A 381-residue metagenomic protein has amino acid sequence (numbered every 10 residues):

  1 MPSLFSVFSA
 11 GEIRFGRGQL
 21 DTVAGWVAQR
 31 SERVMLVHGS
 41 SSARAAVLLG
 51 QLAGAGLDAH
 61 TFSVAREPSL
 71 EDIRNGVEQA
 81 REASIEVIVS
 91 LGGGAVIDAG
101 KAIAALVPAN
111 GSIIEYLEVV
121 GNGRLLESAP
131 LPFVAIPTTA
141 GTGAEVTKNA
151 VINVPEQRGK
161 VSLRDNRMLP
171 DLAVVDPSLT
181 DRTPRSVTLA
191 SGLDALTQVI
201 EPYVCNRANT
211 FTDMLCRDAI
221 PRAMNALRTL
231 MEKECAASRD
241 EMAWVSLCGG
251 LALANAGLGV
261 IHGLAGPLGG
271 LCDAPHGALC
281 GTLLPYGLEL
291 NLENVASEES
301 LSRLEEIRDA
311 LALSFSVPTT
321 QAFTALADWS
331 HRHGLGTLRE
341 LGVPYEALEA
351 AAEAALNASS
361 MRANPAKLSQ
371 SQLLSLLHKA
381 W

Functional and structural regions predicted by a protein language model:
M1-V87: ATP/NTP phosphate-donor binding region
E71-S178: Glycine/threonine-rich beta-strand-loop-alpha-helix active-site module that forms ligand/phosphate-binding
G141, L247-C280, A358-R362: Glycine-rich phosphate/pyrophosphate-binding beta-alpha loops
N149-A256: Carboxylate- and glycine-rich phosphate/diphosphate-binding segment that chelates Mg2+/Mn2+
N206-L215, L230-E241, A256-I261, E298 (+4 more regions): Flexible, glycine/charged-enriched surface loops at secondary-structure junctions
L271-A347: Gly/Pro-rich interdomain helix-loop hinge
Y345-W381: Short, amphipathic C-terminal "tail helix"
